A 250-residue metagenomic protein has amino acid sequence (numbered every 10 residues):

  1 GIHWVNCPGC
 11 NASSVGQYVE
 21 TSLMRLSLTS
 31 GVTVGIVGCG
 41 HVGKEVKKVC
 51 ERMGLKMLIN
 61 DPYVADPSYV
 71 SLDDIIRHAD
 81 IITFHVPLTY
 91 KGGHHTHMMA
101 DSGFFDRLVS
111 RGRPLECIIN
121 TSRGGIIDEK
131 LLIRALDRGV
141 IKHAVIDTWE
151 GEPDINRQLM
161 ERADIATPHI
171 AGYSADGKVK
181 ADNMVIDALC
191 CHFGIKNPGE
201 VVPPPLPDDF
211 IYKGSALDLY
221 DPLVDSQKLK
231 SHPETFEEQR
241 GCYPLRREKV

Functional and structural regions predicted by a protein language model:
G1, V34, K56-D61, A144-W149: Short, hydrophobic beta-strand segments that form beta-sheet elements in well-ordered domains
G1-T29: Phosphate/diphosphate ligand-binding glycine-rich loop within oxidoreductases
W4-V5, L115-I118, S122-V250: Rossmann-like dinucleotide-binding domain for NAD(H)/NADP(H)
P8-A12, P62-A65, T89, W149-G151 (+1 more regions): Short, acidic/turn-prone active-site loops that include or flank metal/cofactor- and phosphate-binding residues
G16, S30-E51: Glycine-rich adenosine-cofactor-binding loop
E51-Y69: NAD(P)-binding Rossmann-fold cofactor-contacting core
G54, H78-D80, A163: Short, well-ordered alpha-helix to beta-strand connector turns
V64-R157: Rossmann-like adenosine-cofactor binding region
